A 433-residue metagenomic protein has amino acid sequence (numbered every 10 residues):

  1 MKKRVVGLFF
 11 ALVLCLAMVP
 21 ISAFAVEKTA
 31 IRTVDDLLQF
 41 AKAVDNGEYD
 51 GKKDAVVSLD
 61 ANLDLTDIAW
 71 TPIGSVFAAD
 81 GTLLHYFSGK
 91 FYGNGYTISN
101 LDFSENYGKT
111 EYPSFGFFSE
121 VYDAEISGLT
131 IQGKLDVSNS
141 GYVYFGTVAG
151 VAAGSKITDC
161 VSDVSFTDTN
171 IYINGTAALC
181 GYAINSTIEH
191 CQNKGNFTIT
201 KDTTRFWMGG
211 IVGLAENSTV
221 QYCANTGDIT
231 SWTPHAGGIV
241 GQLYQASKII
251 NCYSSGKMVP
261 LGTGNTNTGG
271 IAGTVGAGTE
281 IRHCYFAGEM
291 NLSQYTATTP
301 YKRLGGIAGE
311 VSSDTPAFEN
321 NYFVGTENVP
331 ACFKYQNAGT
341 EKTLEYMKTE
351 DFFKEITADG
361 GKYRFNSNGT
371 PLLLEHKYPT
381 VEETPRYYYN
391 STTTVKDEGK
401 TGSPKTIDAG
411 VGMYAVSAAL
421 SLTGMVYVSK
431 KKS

Functional and structural regions predicted by a protein language model:
M1-L12, S429-S433: Positively charged n-region of N-terminal signal peptides that target proteins for export
R4, L8, D408-A415: Alpha-helical transmembrane segments of integral membrane proteins
F10-P20: Bacterial N-terminal signal peptides
A11, D123, A419: ATP/adenylate-binding site constellation spanning eukaryotic-like Ser/Thr protein kinases, ABC-transporter
M18-K28, G402-G410, S429: Sec-dependent signal peptide cleavage junction
F24-T401: Surface-exposed repetitive/solenoidal architectures
G410-K430: A cross-kingdom C-terminal cell-surface attachment/processing module
